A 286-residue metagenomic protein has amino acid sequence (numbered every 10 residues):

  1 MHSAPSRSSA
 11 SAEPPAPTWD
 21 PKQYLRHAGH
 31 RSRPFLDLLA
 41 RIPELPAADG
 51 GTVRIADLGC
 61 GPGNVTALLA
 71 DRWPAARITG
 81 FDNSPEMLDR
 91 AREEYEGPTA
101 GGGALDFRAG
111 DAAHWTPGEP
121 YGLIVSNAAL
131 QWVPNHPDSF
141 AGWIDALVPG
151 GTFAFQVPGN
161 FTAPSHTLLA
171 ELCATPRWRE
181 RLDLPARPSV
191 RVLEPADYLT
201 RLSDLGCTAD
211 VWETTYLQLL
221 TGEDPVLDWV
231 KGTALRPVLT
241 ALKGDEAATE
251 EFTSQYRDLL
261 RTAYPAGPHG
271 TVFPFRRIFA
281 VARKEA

Functional and structural regions predicted by a protein language model:
A16-S32: Class I SAM-dependent methyltransferase Rossmann-like catalytic core, especially the SAM/SAH-binding loop
H30-V53, L68: Conserved alpha-helix/loop element of class I SAM-dependent methyltransferases that forms part of the SAM/SAH-binding
R54-W115: Class I SAM-dependent methyltransferase SAM/SAH-binding core
P62-N64, S189-A286: Conserved Class I S-adenosyl-L-methionine
A113-I124: A short acidic, Gly/Pro-enriched loop at the edge of an enzyme's catalytic core that lines a small-molecule cofactor
G122-H136, G159: A short SAM/SAH-binding and catalytic strip from SAM-dependent methyltransferases
P137-T152: A short glycine-rich, Lys/Arg-flanked "PGG" loop and its adjoining helix->strand segment in the class I
A154-R179: Conserved class I S-adenosyl-L-methionine
